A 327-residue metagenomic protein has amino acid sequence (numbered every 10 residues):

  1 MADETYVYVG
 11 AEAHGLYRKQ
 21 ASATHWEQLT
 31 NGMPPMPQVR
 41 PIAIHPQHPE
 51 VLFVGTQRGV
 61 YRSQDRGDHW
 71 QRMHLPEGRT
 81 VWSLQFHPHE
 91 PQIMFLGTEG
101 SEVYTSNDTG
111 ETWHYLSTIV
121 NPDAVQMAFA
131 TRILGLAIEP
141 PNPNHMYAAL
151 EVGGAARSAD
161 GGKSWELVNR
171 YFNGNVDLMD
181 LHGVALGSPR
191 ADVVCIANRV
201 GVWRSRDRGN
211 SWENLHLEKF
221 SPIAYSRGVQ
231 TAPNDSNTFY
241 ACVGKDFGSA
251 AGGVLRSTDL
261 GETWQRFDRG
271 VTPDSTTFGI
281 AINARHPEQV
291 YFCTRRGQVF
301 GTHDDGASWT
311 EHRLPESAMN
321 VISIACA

Functional and structural regions predicted by a protein language model:
M1-A327: Extracellular glycan-interacting surfaces
